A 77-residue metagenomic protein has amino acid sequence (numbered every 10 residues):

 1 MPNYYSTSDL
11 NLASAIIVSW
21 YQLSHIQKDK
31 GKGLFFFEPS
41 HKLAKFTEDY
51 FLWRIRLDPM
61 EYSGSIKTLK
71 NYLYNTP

Functional and structural regions predicted by a protein language model:
P2-K32: N-terminal acidic leader/helix
Y5, A44-P77: C-terminal basic regulatory modules in eukaryotic proteins
N11, H25-Q27, S40-L43, L52: Alpha-helical interaction segments
W20-Y21, E38, D49-L52: Surface-exposed beta-strand edges and their flanking turn/coil or helix-capping segments
K30-K32, F36-E38, K42-F46: Acidic, low-complexity, intrinsically disordered interaction modules
